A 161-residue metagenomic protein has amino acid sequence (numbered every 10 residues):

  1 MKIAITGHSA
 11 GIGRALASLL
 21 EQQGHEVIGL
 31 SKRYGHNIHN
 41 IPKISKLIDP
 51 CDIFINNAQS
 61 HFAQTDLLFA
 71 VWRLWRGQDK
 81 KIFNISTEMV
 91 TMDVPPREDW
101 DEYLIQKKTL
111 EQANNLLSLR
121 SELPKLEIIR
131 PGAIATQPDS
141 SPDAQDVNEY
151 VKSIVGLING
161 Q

Functional and structural regions predicted by a protein language model:
I3-I5, Q23-K32, L110, I128-R130: Short, hydrophobic beta-strand segments that form beta-sheet elements in well-ordered domains
I3-Q23: N-terminal Rossmann NAD(P)H-binding glycine-rich loop of SDR-like oxidoreductase domains
I5-T6, I55-N57, K81-T87, K125-R130: Structural signature of the Rossmann-like NAD(P)-dependent dehydrogenase/reductase core
L20, I44-N56: A glycine-rich helix->loop->beta "capping" turn within Rossmann-like NAD(P)(H)-dependent oxidoreductase domains
V27-K46, Q59-F62, D66: Adenosine-cofactor binding site in Rossmann-like domains, unifying the SAM/SAH pocket of S-adenosylmethionine-dependent
C51, Q59-I82: NAD(P)-cofactor binding segment of oxidoreductase domains
A63, R76, K80-L119, G132-P138: Catalytic loop of short-chain dehydrogenase/reductase
I128-I129, S140-Q161: C-terminal helical subdomain
